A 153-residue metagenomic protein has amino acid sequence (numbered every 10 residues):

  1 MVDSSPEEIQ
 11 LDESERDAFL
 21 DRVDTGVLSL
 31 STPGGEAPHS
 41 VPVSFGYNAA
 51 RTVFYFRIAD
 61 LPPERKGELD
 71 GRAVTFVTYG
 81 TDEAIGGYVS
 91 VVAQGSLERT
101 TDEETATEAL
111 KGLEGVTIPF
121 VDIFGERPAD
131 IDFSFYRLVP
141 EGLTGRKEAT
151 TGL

Functional and structural regions predicted by a protein language model:
M1-D21: Extreme N-terminal tail/first-helix region
Q10, R22-V27, P119-F120: Short Pro/Gly-enriched beta-strand edge/turn motifs at strand-loop
V23-D60, F76: Short beta-strand segments
L30-G34, Y79-E83, F124-E126: Short, solvent-exposed loop/turn elements at beta->coil junctions and helix N-caps that rim active or binding pockets
I58-D60, D70-G80, V89-E98: Active-site-adjacent structural patch at catalytic or cofactor/ligand-binding sites
R65-G67: Short, conserved beta-strand/beta-arch hydrophobic-aromatic motifs that form part of recognition grooves or interface
I85-L153: Charged, gly/pro-rich active-site loop segments
